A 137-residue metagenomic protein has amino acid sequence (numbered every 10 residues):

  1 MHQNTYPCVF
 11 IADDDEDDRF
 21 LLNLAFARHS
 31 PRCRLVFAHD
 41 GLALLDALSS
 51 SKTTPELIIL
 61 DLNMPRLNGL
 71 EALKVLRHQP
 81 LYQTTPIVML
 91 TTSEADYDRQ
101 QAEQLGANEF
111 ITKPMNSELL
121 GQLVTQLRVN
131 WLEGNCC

Functional and structural regions predicted by a protein language model:
Y6, R32, T53-L57, L81-P86: His-Asp phosphorelay/catalytic-motif detector in bacterial-type signaling
Y6-F26, I58: Conserved acidic segment of CheY-like receiver
F37-L57, G121: Acidic, metal-coordinating helix/loop segments flanking the phosphotransfer/catalytic sites of two-component signaling
M64: Receiver (REC) domain active-site loop signature in two-component systems and cognate sites in sensor histidine kinases
M115-L127, C136: C-terminal output helix
